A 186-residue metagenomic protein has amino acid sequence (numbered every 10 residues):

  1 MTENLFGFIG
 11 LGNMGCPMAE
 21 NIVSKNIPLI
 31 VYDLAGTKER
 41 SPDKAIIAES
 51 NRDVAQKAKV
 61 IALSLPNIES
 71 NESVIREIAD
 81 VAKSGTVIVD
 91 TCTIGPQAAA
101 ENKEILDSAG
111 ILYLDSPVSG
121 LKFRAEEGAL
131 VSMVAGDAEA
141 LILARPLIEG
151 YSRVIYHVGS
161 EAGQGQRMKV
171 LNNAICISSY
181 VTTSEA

Functional and structural regions predicted by a protein language model:
M1-L63: NAD(P)+-binding Rossmann beta1-loop-alpha1 motif at the extreme N-terminus of oxidoreductases
F6, I94-A174: Rossmann-fold dinucleotide-binding core
P28, I46-I47, V87, L112 (+1 more regions): Conserved beta-strand segments of alpha/beta enzyme cores
T37-K38, S70, A98, E139-A140 (+1 more regions): Short phosphate-engaging motifs
N51-Y113: Rossmann-fold NAD(P) dinucleotide-binding segment
C176-A186: Active-site-proximal alpha-helical scaffold in enzymes
